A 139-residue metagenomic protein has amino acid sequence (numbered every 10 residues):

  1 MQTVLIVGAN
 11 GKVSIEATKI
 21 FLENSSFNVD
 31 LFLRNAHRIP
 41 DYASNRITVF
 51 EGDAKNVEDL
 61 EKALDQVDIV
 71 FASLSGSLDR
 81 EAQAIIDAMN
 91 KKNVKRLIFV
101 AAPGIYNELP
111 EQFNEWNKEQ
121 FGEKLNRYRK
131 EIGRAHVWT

Functional and structural regions predicted by a protein language model:
Q2-F27: N-terminal Rossmann NAD(P)H-binding glycine-rich loop of SDR-like oxidoreductase domains
V4, L31, H37-K91: NAD(P)H-binding glycine-rich loop region in Rossmannoid oxidoreductase-like domains and their noncatalytic homologs
N10, N35, P103: Residues in the short beta-alpha loop(s) of Rossmann-like NAD(P)-binding domains
S26, K91-R96: A short helix->loop->beta-strand "cap" motif at the edges of active sites that frequently abuts
I69, K95-F99: Conserved catalytic-site loops of classical short-chain dehydrogenases/reductases
D79, G104-L109: Conserved catalytic-site region of short-chain dehydrogenase/reductase
K118-E131: A short acidic, glycine-rich active-site loop that binds or catalyzes chemistry on phosphate/adenosine moieties
I132-T139: Residue-level detector of conserved catalytic or cofactor/ligand-binding positions in enzyme active sites
